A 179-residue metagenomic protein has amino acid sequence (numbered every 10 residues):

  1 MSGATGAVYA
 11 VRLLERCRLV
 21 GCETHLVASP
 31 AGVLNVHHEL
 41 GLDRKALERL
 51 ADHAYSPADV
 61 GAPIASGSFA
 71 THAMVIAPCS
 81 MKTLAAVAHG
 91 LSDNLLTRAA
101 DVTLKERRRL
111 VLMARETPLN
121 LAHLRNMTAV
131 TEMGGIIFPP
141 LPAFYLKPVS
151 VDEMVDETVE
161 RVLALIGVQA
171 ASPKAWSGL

Functional and structural regions predicted by a protein language model:
M1-L112, T117-L179: A cross-family phosphate/adenosyl-ligand binding-site feature
